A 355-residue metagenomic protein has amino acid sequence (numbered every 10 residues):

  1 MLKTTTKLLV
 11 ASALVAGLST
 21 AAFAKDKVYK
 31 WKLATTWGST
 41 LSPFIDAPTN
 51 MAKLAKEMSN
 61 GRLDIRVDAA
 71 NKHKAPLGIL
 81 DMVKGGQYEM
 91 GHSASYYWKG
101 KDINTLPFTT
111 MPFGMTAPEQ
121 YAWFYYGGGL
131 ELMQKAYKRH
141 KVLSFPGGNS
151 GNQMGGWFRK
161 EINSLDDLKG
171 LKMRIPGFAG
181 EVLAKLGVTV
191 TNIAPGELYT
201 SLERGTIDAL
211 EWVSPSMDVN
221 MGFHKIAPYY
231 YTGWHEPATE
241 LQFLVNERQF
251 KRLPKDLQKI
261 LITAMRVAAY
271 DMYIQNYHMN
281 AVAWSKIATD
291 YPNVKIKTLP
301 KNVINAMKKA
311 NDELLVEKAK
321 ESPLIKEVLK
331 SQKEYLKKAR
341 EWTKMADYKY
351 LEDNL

Functional and structural regions predicted by a protein language model:
M1-V10: Bacterial N-terminal signal peptides that target proteins for export
V10-G17: Bacterial N-terminal signal peptides
S19-A24: Sec/Tat signal peptide C-region and signal peptidase I cleavage site
K25-Q120, L130-L355: N-terminal secretory/targeting leader peptides
